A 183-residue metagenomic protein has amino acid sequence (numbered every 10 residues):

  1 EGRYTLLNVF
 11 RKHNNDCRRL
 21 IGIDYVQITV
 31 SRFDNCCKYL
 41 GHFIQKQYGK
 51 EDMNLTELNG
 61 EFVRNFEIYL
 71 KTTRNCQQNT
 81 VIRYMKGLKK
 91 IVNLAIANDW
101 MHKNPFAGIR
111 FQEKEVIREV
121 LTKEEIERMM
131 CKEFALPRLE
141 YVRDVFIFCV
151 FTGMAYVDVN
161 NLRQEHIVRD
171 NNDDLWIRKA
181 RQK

Functional and structural regions predicted by a protein language model:
G2-C37: Short, aromatic/basic-rich helix-turn unit that serves as a nucleic-acid recognition element
G2-L7, I28-S31, I44-I68: A Lys/Arg-rich helix-loop hairpin that forms a DNA/phosphate-binding surface
I23, M53-T56, R74, D99 (+1 more regions): Helix-turn-helix-type domain boundary/helix-start signal
I28, N35-K46, E61, T72-A107 (+1 more regions): N-terminal DNA-binding recognition helix of tyrosine site-specific recombinases/integrases
K46, Y69-T72, L94-A97, R128-A135 (+1 more regions): Conserved helix-loop functional segments at active or binding sites
F66, Y84-G87, I91, D144-F146 (+1 more regions): Short, hydrophobic/aromatic alpha-helical segments in well-folded domains
Q78, I82-Y84, M101, P105-Y156 (+1 more regions): Basic, Lys/Arg- and aromatic-enriched nucleic-acid-binding interface segment
E125, N161-K183: Conserved tyrosine-mediated DNA breakage-rejoining catalytic core shared by Y-recombinases
